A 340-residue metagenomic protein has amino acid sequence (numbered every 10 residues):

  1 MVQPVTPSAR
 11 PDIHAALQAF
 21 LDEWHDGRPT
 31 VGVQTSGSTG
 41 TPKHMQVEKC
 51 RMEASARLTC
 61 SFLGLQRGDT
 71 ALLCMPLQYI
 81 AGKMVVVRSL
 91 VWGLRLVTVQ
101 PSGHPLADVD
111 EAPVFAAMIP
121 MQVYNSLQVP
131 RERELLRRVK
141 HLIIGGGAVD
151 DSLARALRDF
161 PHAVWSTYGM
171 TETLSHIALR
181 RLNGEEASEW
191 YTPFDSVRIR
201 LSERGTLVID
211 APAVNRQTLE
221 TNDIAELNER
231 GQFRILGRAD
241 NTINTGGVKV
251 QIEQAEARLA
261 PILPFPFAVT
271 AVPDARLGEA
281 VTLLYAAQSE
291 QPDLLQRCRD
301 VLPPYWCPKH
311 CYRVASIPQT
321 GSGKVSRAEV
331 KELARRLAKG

Functional and structural regions predicted by a protein language model:
A15-Q34, R67-T70: Conserved pre-ATP/AMP-binding loop-to-beta segment of ANL
T30-R57, G64-Q66: Conserved AMP-binding A3 loop
S38, I119, G146, G169 (+2 more regions): Active-site glycine-centered loops adjacent to acidic/histidine catalytic or metal-binding residues that shape
V47-A54, T70-N125: AMP-binding/adenylate-forming
V129-G184: Gly/Ser/Thr-rich phosphate-binding loop
R198-E220, I224-E226, Q232, A286: AMP-binding/adenylate-forming core of the ANL superfamily
I224-W306: AMP-binding/adenylate-forming catalytic core of the ANL superfamily
T282-L284, R297-G340: Conserved C-terminal "lid"/linker of ANL adenylate-forming enzymes
